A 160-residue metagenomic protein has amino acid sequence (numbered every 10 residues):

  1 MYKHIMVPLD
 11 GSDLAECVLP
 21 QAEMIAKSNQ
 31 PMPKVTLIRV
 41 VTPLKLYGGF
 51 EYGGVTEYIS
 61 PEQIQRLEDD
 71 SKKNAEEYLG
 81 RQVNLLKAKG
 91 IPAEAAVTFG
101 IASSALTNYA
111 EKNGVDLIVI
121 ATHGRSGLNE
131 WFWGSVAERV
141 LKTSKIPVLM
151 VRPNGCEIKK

Functional and structural regions predicted by a protein language model:
M1-P61, C156: Small/aliphatic-rich secondary-structure junction motif
K3-L9, D13, N108-K160: Gly/Ser-rich helix-loop-strand patches that form or flank binding pockets for ribonucleotide-derived cofactors
M24, Q30, R81-I118, N154-K160: Structural beta-alpha unit
T36-I38, E94-T98, L149: General small-molecule cofactor/ligand-binding pocket signal
Y58-E77: A short acidic, glycine-rich active-site loop that binds or catalyzes chemistry on phosphate/adenosine moieties
N74, Y78-R81, L85-L86, T143: Solvent-exposed, charged/polar functional surfaces in cytosolic regulatory/catalytic domains
